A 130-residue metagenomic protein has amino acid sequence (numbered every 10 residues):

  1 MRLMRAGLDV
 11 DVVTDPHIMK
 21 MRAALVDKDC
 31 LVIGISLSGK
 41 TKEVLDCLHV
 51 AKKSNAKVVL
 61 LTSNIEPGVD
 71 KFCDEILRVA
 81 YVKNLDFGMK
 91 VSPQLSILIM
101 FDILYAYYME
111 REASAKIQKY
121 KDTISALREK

Functional and structural regions predicted by a protein language model:
M1-I99, I103-A113: Glycine-rich phosphate-binding loops that contact phosphosugars or nucleotide phosphates
E112-K130: A short, charged, Gly/Pro-tolerant segment at domain boundaries
